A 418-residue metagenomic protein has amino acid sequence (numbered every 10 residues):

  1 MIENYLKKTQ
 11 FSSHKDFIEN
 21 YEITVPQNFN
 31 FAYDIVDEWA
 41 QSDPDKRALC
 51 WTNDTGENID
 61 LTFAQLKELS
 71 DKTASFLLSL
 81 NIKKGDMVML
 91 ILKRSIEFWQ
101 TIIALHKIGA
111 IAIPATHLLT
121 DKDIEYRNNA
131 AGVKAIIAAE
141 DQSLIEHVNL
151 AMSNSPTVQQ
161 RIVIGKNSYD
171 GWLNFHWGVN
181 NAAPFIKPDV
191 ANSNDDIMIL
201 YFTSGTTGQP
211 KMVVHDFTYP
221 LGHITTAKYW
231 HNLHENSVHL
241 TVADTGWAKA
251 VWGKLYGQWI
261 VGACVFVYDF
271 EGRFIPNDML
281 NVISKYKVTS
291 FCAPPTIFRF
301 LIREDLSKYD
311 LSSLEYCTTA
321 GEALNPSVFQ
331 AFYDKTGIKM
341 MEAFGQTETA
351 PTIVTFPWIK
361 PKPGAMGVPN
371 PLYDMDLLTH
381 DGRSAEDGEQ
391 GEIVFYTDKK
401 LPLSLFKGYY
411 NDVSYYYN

Functional and structural regions predicted by a protein language model:
P44-R47, I162-D170, N180-F202, Q209 (+1 more regions): Conserved pre-ATP/AMP-binding loop-to-beta segment of ANL
D45, L49-I103, T120-E125, H176-W177 (+1 more regions): Conserved AMP-binding/adenylate-forming core of the ANL superfamily
I59-A64, M198-G222: Conserved AMP-binding A3 loop
K67-T73, N180-F185, N194, V213-H234 (+2 more regions): Conserved structural elements of the adenylate-forming
I103, K107-W177: Structural core segment of the AMP-binding/adenylate-forming
L221-V238, T245-T289, E304: Conserved AMP-binding/adenylation subdomain of ANL enzymes
Y256, I260, V288-A293, I302-K362 (+1 more regions): Gly/Ser/Thr-rich phosphate-binding loop
R383-N418: Conserved ATP/PPi-binding loop(s) of AMP-dependent carboxylate-activating enzymes
